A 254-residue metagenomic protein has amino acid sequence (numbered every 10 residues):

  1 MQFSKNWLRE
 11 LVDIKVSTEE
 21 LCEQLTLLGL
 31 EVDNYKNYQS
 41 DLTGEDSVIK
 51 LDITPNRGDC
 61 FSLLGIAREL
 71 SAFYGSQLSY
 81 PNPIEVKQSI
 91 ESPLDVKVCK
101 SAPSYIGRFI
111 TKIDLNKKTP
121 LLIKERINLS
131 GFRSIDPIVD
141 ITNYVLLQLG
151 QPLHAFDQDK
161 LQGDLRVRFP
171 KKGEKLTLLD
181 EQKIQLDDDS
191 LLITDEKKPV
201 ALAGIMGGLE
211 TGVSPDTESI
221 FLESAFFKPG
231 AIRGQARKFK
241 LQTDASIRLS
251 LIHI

Functional and structural regions predicted by a protein language model:
M1-I252: RNA/tRNA-interacting regions in translation and RNA-turnover enzymes
